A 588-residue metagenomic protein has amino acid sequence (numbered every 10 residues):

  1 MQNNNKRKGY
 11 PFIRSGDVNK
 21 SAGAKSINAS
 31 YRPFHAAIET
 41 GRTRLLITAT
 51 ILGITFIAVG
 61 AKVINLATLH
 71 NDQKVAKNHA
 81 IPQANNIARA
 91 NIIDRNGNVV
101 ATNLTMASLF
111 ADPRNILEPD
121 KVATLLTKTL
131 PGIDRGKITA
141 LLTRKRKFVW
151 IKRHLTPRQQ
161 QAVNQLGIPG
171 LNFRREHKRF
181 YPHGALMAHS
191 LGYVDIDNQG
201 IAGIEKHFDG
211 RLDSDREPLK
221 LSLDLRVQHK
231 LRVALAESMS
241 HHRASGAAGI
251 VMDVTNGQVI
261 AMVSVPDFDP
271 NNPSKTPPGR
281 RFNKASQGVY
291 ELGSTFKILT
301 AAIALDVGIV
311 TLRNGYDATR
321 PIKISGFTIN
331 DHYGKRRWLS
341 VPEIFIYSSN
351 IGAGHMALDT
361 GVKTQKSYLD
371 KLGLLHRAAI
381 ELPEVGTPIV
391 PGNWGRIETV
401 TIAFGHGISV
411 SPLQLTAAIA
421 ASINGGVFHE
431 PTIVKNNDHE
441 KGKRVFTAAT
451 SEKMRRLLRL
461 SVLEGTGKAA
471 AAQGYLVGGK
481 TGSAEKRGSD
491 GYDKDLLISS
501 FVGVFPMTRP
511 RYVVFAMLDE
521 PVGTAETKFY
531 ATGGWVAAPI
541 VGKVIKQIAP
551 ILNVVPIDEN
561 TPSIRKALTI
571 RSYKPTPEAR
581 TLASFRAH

Functional and structural regions predicted by a protein language model:
M1-P273, K284, V289, K363-L375 (+2 more regions): Periplasmic/cell-envelope proteins involved in peptidoglycan metabolism and beta-lactam response
A101, G249, D253-S294, L299-A525 (+4 more regions): Beta-lactam-recognizing serine transpeptidase/beta-lactamase-like catalytic domain environment
